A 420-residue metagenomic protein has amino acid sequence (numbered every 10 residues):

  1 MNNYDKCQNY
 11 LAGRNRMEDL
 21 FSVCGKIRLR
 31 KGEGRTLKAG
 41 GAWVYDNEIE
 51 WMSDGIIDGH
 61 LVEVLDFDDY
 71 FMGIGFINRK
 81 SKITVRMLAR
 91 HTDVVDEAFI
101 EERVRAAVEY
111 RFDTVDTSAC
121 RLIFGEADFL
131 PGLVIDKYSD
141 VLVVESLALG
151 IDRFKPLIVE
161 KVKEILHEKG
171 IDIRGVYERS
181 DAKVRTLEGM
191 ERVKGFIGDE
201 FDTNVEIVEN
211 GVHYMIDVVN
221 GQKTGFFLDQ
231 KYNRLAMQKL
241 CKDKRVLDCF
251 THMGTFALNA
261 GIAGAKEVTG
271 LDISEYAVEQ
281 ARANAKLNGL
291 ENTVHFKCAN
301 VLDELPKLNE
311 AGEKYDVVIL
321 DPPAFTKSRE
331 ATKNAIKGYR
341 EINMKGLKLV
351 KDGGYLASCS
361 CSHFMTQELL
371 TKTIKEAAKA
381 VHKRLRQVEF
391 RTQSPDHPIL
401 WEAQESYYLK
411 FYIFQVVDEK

Functional and structural regions predicted by a protein language model:
M1-S139: Non-catalytic accessory regions of SAM-dependent methyltransferases
K80-S81, G150-D152, Q222-K223: Short, surface-exposed beta-strand-loop junctions and turns on beta-sheet-rich folds
R86-V95, V143-K155: Short histidine-centered catalytic/ligand-binding loop motif
A98, E102, A106-T114, H167-E188 (+1 more regions): A short, charged
I123-D136, K155-F226: Non-catalytic substrate-recognition/targeting regions of SAM-dependent transferases
G195-K420: Rossmann-like S-adenosyl-L-methionine
